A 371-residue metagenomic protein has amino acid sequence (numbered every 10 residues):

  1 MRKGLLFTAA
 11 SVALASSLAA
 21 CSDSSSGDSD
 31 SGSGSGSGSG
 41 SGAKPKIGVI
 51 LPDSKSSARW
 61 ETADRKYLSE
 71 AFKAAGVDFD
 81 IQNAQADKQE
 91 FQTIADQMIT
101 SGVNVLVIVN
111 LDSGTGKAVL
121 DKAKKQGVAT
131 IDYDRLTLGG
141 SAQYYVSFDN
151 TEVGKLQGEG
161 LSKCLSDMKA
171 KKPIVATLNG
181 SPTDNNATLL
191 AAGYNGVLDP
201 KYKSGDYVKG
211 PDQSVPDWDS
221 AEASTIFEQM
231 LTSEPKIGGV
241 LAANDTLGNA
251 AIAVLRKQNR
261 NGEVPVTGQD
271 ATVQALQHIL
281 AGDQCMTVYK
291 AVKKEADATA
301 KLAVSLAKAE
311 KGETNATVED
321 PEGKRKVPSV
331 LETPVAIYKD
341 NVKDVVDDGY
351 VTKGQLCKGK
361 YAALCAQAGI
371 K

Functional and structural regions predicted by a protein language model:
R2-T8, C21-K371: A residue-level marker of the well-folded mature domains of exported/periplasmic proteins
A10-L14: Hydrophobic helical h-region of N-terminal Sec-dependent signal peptides in bacterial secretory/periplasmic proteins
S16-A20: C-terminal motif of bacterial Sec signal peptides marking the signal peptidase cleavage site
